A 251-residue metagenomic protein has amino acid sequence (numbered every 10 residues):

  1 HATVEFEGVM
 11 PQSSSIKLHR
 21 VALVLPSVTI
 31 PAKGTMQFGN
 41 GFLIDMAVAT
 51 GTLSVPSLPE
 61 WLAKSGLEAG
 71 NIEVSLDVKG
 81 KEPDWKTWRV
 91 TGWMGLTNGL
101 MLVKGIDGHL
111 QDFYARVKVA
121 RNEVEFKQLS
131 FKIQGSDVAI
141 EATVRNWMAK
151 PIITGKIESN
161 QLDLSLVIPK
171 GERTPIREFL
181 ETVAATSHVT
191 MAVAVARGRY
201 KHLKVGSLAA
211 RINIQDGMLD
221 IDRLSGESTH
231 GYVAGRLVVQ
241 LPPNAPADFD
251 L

Functional and structural regions predicted by a protein language model:
H1-E5, V9-K17, V28-V124, S136-D222 (+1 more regions): Membrane-proximal interfacial segments on either side of biological membranes
